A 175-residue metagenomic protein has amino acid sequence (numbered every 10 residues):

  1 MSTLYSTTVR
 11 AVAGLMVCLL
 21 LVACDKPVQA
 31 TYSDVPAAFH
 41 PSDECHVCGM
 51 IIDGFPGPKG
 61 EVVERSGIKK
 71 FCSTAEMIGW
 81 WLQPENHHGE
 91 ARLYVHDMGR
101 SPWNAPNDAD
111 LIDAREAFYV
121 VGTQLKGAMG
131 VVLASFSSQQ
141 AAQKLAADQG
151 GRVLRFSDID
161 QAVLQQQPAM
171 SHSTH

Functional and structural regions predicted by a protein language model:
S2-A13: Bacterial N-terminal signal peptides that target proteins for export
L20-A23: C-terminal motif of bacterial Sec signal peptides marking the signal peptidase cleavage site
D25-P27: Bacterial signal peptide processing site
Q29-A37: Short, intrinsically disordered, charge-biased short linear motifs at domain edges
A37-K70, A75: Post-signal-peptide N-terminal segment of Sec-exported extracytoplasmic proteins
A75-N86: Short metal-binding segments enriched for Cys and/or His
E85-P102, R155-T174: ADP-ribosyltransferase catalytic core
A91-F156: Thiol/selenol-based redox catalytic cores and closely related redox-interacting motifs
